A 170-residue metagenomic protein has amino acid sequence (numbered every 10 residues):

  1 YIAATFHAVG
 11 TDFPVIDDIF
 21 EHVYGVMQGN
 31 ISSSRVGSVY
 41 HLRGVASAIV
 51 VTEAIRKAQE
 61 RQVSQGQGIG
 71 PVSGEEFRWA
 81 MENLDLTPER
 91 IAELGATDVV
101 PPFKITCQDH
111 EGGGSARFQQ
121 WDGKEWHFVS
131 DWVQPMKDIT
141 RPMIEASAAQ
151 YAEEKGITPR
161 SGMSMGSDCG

Functional and structural regions predicted by a protein language model:
Y1-A48, W132-I139, S147, Y151: Extracellular/periplasmic periplasmic-binding protein-like sensory domains
F13, G70, V100-P101, Q134 (+2 more regions): Intrinsic-disorder/low-complexity coil detector
P14-D18, H41-S47, F77, K104-S115 (+1 more regions): Short flexible/disordered coil segments
G29-H41, T52-S130: Segments of small-molecule ligand-sensing domains
M81-A92, Q120-G170: Conserved C-terminal helix/tail region of periplasmic/extracytoplasmic solute-binding proteins
